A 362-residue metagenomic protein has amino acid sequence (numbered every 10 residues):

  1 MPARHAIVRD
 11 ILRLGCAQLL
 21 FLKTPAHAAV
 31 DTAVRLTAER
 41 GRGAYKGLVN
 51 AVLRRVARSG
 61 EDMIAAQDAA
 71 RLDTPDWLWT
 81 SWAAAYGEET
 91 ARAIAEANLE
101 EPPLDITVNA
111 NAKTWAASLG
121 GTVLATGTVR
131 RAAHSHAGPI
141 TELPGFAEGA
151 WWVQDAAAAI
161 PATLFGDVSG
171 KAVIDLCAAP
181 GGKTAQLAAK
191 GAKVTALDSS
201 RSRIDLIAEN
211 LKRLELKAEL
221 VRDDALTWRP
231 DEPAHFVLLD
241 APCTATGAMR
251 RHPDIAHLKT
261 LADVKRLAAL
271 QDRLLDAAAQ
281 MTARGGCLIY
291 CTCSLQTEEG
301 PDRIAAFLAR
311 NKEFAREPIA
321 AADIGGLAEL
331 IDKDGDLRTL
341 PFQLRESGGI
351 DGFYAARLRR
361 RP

Functional and structural regions predicted by a protein language model:
M1-P362: S-adenosylmethionine
